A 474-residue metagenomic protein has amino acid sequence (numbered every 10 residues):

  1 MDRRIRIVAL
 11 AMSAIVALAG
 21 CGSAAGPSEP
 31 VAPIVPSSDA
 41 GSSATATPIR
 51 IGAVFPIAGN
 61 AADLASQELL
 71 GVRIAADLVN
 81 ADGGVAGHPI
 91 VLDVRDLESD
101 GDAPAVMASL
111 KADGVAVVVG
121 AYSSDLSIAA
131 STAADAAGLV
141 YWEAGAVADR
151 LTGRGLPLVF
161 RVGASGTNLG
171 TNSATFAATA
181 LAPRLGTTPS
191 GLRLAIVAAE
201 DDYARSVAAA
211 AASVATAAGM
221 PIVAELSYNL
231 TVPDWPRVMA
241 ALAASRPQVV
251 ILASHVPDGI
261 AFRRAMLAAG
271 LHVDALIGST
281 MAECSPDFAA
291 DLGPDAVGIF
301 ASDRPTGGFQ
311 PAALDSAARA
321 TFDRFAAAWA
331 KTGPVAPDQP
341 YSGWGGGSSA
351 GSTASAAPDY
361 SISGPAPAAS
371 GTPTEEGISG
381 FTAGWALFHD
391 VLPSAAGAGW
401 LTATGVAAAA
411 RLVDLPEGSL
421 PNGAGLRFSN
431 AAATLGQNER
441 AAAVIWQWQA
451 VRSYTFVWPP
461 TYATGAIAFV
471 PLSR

Functional and structural regions predicted by a protein language model:
A17-G20: C-terminal motif of bacterial Sec signal peptides marking the signal peptidase cleavage site
G22-A25: Bacterial signal peptide processing site
P27-S28, P36-S38, D63-L70, G83-L156 (+3 more regions): Beta-alpha junction/loop-to-helix N-cap segments that form part of ligand/metal-binding clefts
P30-T45, I49, V297, L415-R474: Solvent-exposed, acidic/polar segments of extracytosolic/periplasmic ligand-binding ectodomains
V35-R73, R95-G101, S123, V197-S206 (+1 more regions): Extracytoplasmic "Venus flytrap"
V115-E225, A275-A301, G307: Extracytoplasmic ligand/sensor domains, especially the bilobed periplasmic-binding protein
L267-F381, P460, L472-S473: Extracellular/periplasmic periplasmic-binding protein-like sensory domains
W344-I378, F388-T455: Segments of small-molecule ligand-sensing domains
